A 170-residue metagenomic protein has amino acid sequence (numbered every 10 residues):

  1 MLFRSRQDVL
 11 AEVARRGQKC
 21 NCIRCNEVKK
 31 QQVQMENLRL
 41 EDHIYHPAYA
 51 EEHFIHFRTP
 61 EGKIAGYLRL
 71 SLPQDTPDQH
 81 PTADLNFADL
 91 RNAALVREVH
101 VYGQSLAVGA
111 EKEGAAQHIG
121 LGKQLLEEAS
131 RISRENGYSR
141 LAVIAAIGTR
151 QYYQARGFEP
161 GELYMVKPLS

Functional and structural regions predicted by a protein language model:
K19-F57: Surface beta-strand/loop "capping" patches
I44-Q104: A conserved beta-strand-loop-helix scaffold within acyl/acetyltransferase catalytic domains
V99-Q117: A short, internal acetyl-CoA/4′-phosphopantetheine-binding micro-motif in the GNAT/acyltransferase core
K112-I132: Conserved acetyl-CoA-binding loop-helix of GNAT-fold acetyltransferases
R131-A145: Conserved GNAT acetyl-CoA-binding A-motif
I144-Q151, A155-S170: Active-site/acyl-donor-binding loops of N-acyltransferases
